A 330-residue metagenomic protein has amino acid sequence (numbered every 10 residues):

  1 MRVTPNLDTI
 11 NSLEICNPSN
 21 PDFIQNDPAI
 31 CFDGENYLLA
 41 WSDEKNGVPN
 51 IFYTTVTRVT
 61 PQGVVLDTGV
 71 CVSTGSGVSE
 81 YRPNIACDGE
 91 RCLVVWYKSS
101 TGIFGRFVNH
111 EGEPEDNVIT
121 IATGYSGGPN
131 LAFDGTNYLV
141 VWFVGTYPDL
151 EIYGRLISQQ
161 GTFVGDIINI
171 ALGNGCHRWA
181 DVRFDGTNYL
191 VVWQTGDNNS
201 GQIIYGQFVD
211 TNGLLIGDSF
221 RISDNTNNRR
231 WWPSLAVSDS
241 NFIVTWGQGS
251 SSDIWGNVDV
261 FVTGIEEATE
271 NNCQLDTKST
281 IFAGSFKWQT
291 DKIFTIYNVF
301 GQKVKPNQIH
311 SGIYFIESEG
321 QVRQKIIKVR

Functional and structural regions predicted by a protein language model:
M1-V262: Extracellular, repeat-based ectodomains that mediate carbohydrate processing or recognition
T54, D291-I293, G312: Short loop/turn microsegments at loop-to-beta-strand junctions
R178, K292-T295: Short beta-strand/loop motifs in extracellular/secreted proteins, especially within beta-sandwich accessory domains
D259-I293: Residue-level detector of functionally pivotal "anchor" positions at catalytic/ligand-binding pockets or at interdomain
I296-K303, Y314: Short, glycine-anchored, charge-dense loop/turn motifs used at functional sites
P306-Q308: Short, flexible loop/turn segments at beta-strand junctions in immunoglobulin-like and fibronectin type III
S311-R330: C-terminal tail/sorting-segment detector
